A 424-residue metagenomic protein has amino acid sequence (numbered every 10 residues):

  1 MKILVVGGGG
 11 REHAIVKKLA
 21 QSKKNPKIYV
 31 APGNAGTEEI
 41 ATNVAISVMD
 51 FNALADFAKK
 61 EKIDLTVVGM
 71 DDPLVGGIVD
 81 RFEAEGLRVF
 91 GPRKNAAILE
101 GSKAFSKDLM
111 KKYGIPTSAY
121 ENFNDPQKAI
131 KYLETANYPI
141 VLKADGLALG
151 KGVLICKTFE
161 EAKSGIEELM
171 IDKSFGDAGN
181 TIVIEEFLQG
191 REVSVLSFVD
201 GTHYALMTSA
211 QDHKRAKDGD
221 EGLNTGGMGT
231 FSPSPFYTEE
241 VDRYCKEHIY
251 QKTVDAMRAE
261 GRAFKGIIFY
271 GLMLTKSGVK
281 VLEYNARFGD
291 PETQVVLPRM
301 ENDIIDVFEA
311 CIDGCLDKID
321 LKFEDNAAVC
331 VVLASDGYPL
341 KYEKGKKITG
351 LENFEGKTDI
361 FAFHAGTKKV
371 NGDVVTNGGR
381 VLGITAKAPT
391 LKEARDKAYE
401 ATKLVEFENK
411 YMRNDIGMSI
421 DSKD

Functional and structural regions predicted by a protein language model:
M1-K94: ATP-binding N-terminal substructure of ATP-dependent carboxylate-amine bond-forming enzymes
L4, E100-I182, P235, E239-Q251: Active-site nucleotide/adenylate-binding loops and adjacent lid/helix of ATP-dependent enzymes
Q21, G36-E38, F90, K112-G114 (+12 more regions): Solvent-exposed alpha-helices and their adjacent loops that cap or buttress functional pockets in soluble metabolic
C156-T293: Internal nucleotide-binding/catalytic subdomain
K246-I268, N285-D359: Active-site "cap" helix and flanking loop/linker of ATP-utilizing ligase/carboxylase catalytic domains
K344-G383: Generic long, charged, amphipathic alpha-helical segments
T367-N371, V375-D424: Generic C-terminus detector
